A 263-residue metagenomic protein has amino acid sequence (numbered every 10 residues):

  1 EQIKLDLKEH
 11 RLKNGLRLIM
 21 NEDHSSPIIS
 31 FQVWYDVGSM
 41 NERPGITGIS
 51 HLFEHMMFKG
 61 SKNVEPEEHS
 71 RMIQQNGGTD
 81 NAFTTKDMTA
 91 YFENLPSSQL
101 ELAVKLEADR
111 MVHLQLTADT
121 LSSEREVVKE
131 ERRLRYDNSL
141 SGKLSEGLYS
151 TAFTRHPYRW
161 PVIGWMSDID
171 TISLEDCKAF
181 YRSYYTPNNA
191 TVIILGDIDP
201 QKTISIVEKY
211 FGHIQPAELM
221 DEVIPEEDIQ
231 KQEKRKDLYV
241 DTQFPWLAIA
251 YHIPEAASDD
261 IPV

Functional and structural regions predicted by a protein language model:
E1-S39, E65-S98, R135-N189, H213-S258: Non-catalytic beta-strand/loop surface segments
G38-I46: Short pre-active-site segment immediately N-terminal to the catalytic Zn-binding motif
T47-S61: Active-site SXXK
F58-K62, V112-D119, D199-Q201, F211-A217: Bacterial peptidoglycan biogenesis and beta-lactam-recognition machinery
G60-N63, N94-R125, D259: M16/insulysin-pitrilysin zinc metalloprotease superfamily fold
Q115-R133, D199, E218-Q232: Acidic/histidine-enriched alpha-helical segments
D119-S123, S139-G147, I198, S205: Non-catalytic accessory/assembly modules
R125-E126, E175-Y210: Non-catalytic, conformational "gating/processing" segments within enzyme and secreted inhibitor domains
